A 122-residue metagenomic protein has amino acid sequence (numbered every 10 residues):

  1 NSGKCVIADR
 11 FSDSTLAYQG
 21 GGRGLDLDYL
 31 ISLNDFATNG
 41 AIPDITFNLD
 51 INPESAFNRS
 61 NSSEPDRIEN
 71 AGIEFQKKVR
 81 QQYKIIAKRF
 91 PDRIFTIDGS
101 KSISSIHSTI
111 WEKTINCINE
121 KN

Functional and structural regions predicted by a protein language model:
S2-C5: Loop/turn-to-beta-strand initiation segments
I7, I45-F47, F95-I97: Hydrophobic/aromatic beta-strand patches that form the interior of the parallel beta-sheet core in alpha/beta enzyme
D9-F11, G99-S100: Short, well-ordered beta-to-alpha junction loops that form the rim of enzyme active sites and present histidine/acidic
R10-Q81: A glycine- and Lys/Arg-enriched "phosphate-lid" helix/loop adjacent to the NTP-binding pocket of small-molecule kinases
E54-N122: NTP-dependent small-molecule kinase module
